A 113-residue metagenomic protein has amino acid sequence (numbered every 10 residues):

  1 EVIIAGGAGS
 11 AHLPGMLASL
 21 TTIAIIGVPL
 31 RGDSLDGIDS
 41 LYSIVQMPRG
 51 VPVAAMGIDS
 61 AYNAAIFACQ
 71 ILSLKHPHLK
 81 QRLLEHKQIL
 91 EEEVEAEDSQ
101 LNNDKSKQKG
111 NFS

Functional and structural regions predicted by a protein language model:
E1-P29: Glycine-rich phosphate-binding loop
G7-M16, L35-I38, A61-A65: Short glycine/serine/threonine-rich phosphate/pyrophosphate-binding segments that cradle anionic phosphate groups
L30-S34: Short, acidic/turn-prone active-site loops that include or flank metal/cofactor- and phosphate-binding residues
G37-S113: C-terminal binding/interaction regions
